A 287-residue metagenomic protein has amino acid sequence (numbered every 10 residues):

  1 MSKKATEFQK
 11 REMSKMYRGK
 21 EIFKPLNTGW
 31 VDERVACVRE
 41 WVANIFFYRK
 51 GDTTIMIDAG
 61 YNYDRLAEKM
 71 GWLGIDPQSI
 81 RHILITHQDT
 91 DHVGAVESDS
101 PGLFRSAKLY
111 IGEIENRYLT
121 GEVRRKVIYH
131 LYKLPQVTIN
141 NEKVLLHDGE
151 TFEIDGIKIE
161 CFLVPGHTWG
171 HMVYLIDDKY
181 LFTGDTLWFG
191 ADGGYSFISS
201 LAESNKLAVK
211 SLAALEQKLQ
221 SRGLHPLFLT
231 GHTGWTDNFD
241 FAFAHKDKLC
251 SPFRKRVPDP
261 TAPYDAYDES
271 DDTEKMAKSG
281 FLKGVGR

Functional and structural regions predicted by a protein language model:
S2-Q9, T261-R287: C-terminal regulatory/interaction regions
R11-G19, F23-L26, W30-V31, E113-L163 (+1 more regions): Metallo-beta-lactamase
K20-L73, V173-G184, W188-G190: Conserved beta-strand hairpin/beta-sheet module of binuclear metal-dependent hydrolase folds, prominently
A36, L84, Y110, V144-L146 (+3 more regions): Hydrophobic/aromatic beta-strand patches that form the interior of the parallel beta-sheet core in alpha/beta enzyme
I55-D58, S79, I83-L84, C161-L163: Short catalytic-loop micro-motif centered on adjacent basic/acidic residues
I57, I111, L119, T183-G184 (+1 more regions): Hydrophobic residues in well-ordered beta-strands that form the structural core
Y63-R65, G71-T151, D247-Y267: Active-site HxH/HxHxD metal-binding segment of metal-dependent hydrolases
K158-P165, W169-A242, D247-F253: Metallo-beta-lactamase
